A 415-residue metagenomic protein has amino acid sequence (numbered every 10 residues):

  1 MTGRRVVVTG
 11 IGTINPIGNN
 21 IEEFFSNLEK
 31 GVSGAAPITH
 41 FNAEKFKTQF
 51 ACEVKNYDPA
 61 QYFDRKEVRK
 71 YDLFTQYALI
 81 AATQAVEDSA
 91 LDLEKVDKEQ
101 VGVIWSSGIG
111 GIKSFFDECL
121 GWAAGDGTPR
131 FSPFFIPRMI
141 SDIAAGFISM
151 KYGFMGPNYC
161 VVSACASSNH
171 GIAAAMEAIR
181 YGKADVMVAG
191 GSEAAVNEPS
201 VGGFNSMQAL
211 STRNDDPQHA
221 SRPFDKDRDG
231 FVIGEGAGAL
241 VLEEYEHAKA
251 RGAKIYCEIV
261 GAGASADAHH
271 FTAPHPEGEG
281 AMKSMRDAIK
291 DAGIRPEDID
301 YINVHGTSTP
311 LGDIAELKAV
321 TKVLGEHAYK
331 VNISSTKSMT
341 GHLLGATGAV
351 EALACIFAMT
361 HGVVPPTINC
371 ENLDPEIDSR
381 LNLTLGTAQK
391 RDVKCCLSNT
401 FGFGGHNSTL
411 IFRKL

Functional and structural regions predicted by a protein language model:
M1-E67, S89, E246-E258, L353-T367 (+1 more regions): ACP-dependent fatty acid/polyketide chain-elongation machinery
R5-T9, A36, D215-A292, Y301: Condensing-enzyme catalytic core mediating Claisen C-C bond formation in acyl metabolism
V8, E23-F25, E29-S163, S192-V201 (+1 more regions): Conserved beta-ketoacyl condensing-enzyme motif
T39, K183-D229, A262-P276, G306-D313 (+1 more regions): Acyl-CoA/ACP chain-elongation machinery
A78-L91, F147-Y152, P157-E193, F231-A253 (+3 more regions): Active-site-proximal alpha-helical scaffold in enzymes
A78-S89, A144, G171, E243-E244 (+5 more regions): Short, well-ordered amphipathic alpha-helical segments that serve as non-catalytic structural scaffolds within diverse
A85-D97, A248-I255, M285-Y301, V323-H327: Phosphate/pyrophosphate-binding loops at sites that engage ATP/ADP/AMP, CoA/4′-phosphopantetheine, polyphosphate
G125-S132, A173, E177, E193-A250 (+2 more regions): Glycine-/small-residue-rich "gating" segment that lines the acyl/pantetheine channel and substrate pocket
